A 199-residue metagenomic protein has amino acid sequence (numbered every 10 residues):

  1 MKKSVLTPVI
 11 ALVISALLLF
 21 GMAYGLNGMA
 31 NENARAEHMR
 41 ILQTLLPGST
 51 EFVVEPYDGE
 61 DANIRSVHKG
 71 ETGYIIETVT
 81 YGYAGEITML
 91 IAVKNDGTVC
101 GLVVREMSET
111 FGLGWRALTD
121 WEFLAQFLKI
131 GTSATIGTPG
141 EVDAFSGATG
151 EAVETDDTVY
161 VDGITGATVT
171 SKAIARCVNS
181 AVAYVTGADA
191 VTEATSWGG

Functional and structural regions predicted by a protein language model:
M1-G199: Flexible, solvent-exposed loop/hinge segments and secondary-structure transition points
